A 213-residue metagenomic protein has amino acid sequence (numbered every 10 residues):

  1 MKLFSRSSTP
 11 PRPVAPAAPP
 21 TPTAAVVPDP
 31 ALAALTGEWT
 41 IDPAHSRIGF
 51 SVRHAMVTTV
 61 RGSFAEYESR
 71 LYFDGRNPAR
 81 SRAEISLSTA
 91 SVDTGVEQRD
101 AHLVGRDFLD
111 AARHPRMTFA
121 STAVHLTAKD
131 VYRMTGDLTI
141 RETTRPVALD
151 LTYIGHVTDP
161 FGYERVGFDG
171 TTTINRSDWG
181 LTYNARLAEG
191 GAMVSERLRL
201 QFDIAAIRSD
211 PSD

Functional and structural regions predicted by a protein language model:
M1-D213: Low-complexity, acidic/polar, glycine-enriched regions of mature
